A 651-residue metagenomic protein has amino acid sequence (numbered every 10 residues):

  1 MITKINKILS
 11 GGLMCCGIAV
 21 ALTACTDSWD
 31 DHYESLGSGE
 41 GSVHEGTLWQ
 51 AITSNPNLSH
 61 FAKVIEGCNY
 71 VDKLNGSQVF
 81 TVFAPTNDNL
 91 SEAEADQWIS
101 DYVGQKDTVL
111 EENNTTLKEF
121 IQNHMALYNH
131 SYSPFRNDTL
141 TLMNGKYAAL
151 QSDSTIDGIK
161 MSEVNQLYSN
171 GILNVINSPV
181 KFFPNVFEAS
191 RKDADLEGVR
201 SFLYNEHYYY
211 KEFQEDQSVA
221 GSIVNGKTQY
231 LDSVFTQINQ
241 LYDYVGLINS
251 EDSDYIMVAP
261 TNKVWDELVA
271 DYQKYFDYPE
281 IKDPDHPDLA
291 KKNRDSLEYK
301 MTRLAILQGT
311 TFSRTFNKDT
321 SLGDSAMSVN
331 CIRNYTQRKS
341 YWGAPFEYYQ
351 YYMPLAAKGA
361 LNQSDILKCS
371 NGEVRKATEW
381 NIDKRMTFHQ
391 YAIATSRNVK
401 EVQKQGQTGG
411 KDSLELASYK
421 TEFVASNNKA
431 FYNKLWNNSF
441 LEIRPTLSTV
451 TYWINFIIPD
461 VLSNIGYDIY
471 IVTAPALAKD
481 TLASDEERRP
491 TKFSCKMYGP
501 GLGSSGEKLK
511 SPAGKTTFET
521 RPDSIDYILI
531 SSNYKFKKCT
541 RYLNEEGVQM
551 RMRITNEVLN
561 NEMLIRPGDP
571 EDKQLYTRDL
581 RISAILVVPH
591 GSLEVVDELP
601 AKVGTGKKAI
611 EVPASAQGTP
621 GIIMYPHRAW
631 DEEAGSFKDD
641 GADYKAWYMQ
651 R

Functional and structural regions predicted by a protein language model:
M1-M14: Bacterial N-terminal signal peptides that target proteins for export
V20-A24: C-terminal motif of bacterial Sec signal peptides marking the signal peptidase cleavage site
C25-R651: Mature, structured domains of secreted/extracytosolic soluble proteins
